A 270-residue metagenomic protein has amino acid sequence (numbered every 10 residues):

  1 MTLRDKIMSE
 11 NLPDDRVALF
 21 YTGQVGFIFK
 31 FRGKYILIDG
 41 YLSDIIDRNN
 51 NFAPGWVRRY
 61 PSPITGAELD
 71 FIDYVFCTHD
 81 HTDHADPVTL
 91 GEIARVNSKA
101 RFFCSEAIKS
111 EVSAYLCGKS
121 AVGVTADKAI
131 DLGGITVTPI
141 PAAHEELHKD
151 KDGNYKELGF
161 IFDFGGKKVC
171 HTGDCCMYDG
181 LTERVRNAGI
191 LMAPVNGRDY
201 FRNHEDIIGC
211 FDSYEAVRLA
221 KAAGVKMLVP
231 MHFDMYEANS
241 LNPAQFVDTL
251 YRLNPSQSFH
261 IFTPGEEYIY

Functional and structural regions predicted by a protein language model:
T2-D14, C104-G166, D248-Y270: Metallo-beta-lactamase
R4-S9, K34-D80, V88-E92, L147 (+1 more regions): Pre-active-site segment of Zn-dependent metallo-hydrolases
L12-T65, G153-G173, I190: Conserved beta-strand hairpin/beta-sheet module of binuclear metal-dependent hydrolase folds, prominently
I38-D39, F71-D83, F103-S105, C170-C175 (+3 more regions): Active-site neighborhood of phospho(di)ester-bond hydrolases with catalytic His/Asp-centered motifs
L42-N51, F71, K168, V195-C210: Acidic/glycine-enriched edge-of-secondary-structure segments
D44-I45, H81-A85, K109-V112, K128-D131 (+5 more regions): Active-site environment of divalent metal-dependent phosphoester hydrolases
I46-N49, P63-I130: Active-site HxH/HxHxD metal-binding segment of metal-dependent hydrolases
R101, C176-P264: Cap/insert and terminal regions of metallo-dependent hydrolase folds
